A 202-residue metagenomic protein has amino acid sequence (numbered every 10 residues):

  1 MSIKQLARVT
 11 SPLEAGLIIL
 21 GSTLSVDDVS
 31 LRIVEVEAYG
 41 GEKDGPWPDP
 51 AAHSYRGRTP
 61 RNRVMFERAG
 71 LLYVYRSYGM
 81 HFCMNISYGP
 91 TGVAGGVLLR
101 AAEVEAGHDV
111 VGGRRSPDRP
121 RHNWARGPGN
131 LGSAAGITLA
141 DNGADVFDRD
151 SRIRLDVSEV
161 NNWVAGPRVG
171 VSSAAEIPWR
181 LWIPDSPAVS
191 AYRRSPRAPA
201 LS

Functional and structural regions predicted by a protein language model:
M1-S202: Conserved, well-structured core segments that form or line functional sites
